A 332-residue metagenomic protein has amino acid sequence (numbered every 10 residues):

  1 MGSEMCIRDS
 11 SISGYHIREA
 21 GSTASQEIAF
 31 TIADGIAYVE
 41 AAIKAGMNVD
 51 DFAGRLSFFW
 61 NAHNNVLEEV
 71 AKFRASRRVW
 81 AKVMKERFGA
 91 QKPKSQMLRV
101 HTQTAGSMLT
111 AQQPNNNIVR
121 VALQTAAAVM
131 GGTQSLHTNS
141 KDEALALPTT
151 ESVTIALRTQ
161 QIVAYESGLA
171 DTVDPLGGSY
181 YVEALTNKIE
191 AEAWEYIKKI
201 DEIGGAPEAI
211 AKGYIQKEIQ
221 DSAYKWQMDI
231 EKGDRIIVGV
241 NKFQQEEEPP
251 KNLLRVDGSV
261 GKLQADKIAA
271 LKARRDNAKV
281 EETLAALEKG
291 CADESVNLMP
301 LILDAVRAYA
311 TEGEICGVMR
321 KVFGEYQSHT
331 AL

Functional and structural regions predicted by a protein language model:
M1-I7: Short, small-residue-biased leader/transition segments that mark boundaries at the very start of proteins
D9-S10, R18-A24, I28, A33 (+2 more regions): Glycoside hydrolase catalytic-domain context in secreted enzymes
I17-T23, W60-E68, T102-N115, V121 (+5 more regions): Short beta-alpha connecting loops at secondary-structure transitions that line or flank enzyme active sites
S25-V49, A53-N116, K198: Gly/Pro-rich turn-and-neighbor structural signature
A29-I32, I36-I43, R74-R77, A81-M84 (+9 more regions): Short, well-ordered alpha-helical packing segments
A41-N48, K82-A90, Q124, A128 (+7 more regions): Conserved helix-loop functional segments at active or binding sites
N48-F52, A90-T104, Q112-K141, P148-V173 (+3 more regions): Flexible glycine/proline-rich, aromatic-decorated loop/lid segments
T150, R158-Q161, Y165-L332: Flexible, glycine-rich loop/tail regions that form catalytic "lids" or insertion modules at the edges of active sites
